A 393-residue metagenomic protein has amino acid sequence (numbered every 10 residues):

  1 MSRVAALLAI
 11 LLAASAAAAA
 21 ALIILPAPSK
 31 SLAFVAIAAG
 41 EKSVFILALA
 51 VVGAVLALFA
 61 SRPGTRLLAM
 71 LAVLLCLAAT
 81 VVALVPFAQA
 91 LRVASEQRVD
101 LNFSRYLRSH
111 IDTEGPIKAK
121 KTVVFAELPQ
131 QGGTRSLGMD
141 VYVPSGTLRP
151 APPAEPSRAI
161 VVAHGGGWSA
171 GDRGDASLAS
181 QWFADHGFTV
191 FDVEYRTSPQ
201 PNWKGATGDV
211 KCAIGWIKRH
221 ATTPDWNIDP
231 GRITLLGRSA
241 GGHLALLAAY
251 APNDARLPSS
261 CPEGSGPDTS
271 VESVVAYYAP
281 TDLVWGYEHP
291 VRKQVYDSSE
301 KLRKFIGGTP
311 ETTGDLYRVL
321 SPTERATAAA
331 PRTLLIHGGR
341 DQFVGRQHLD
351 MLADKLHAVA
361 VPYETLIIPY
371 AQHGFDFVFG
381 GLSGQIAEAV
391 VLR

Functional and structural regions predicted by a protein language model:
L22-A48, V93-P153: N-terminal cap/lid segment of alpha/beta-hydrolase-fold proteins
P26-F34, D112, L128, W285-R325: Mobile cap/lid helix-loop segments that gate and shape the active-site cleft of serine hydrolases
K42, G171-S180, F191-R232, V378-I386: Catalytic nucleophile-loop/oxyanion-hole region of alpha/beta-hydrolase and closely related hydrolase-like folds
P152-G166: Short beta-strand element of the alpha/beta-hydrolase
C212-H289: Primarily recognizes the serine-hydrolase "nucleophile elbow" in alpha/beta-hydrolase and SGNH/GDSL folds
A329, L335-H337, D341: Short beta-strand/loop motif that positions the catalytic acidic residue of the alpha/beta-hydrolase fold
Q342-M351: Conserved alpha/beta-hydrolase "acid-adjacent" motif
H357-G374: Catalytic histidine neighborhood in serine/cysteine hydrolases with alpha/beta-hydrolase-type architecture
